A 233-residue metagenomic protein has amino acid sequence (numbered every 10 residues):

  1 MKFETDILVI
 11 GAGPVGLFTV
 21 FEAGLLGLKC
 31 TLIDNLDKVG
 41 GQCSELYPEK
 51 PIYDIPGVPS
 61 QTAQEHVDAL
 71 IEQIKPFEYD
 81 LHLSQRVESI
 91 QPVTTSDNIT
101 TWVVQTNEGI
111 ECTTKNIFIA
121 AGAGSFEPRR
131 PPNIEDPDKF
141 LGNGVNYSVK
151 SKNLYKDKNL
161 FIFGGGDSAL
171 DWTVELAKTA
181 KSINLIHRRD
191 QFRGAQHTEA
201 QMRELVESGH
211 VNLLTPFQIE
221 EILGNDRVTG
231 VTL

Functional and structural regions predicted by a protein language model:
M1-I10, L25-L26, K38, L81-K158: FAD-binding core/adjacent interface of flavoenzyme oxidoreductases
K2-D37, L141-A195: Rossmann-like dinucleotide/flavin-binding elements
V20-E22, S44-E45, R129-N133, T173-E175 (+1 more regions): Short amphipathic alpha-helical segments
E22-P51, N98, A123: Flavin (FAD/FMN) cofactor-binding and adjacent substrate-gating region of FAD-dependent oxidoreductase domains
D37-Q61, A195-Q201: Conserved N-terminal glycine-rich FAD pyrophosphate-binding loop of Rossmann-like flavoproteins
I52, V67, I74, E127 (+3 more regions): A general structural signal for well-ordered alpha-helical segments in protein cores
I55-H82: Conserved FAD-binding subdomain of flavin-dependent enzymes
I74-T106, E111-T114, K178-L233: A Rossmann-like FAD-binding core segment of flavoenzymes
